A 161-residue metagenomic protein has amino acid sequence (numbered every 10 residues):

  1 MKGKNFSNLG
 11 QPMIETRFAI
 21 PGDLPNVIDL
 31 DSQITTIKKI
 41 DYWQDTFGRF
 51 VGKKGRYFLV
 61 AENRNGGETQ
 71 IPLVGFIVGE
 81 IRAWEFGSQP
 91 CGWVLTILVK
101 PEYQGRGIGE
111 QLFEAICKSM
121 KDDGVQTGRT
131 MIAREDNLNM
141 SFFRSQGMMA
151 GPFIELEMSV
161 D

Functional and structural regions predicted by a protein language model:
M1-G22, D161: Conserved N-terminal entry element of GNAT/NAT acetyltransferase domains
F18-G22, D29-Q89, L95, S159: Acetyl-CoA-dependent GNAT
A19, I97-V99, I132: Hydrophobic adenine-recognition pocket in adenosine-nucleotide-binding enzymes
N26-L30, D45-T46, Q111, A115 (+1 more regions): Alpha-helical elements of Rossmann-like donor-binding domains used by nucleotide-donor carbohydrate transfer enzymes
R56, G151-E155: Short hydrophobic/aromatic beta-strand or adjacent loop that forms the aromatic wall/cage of a ligand/substrate-binding
V99, G105-K118, S145: Conserved acetyl-CoA-binding loop-helix of GNAT-fold acetyltransferases
E110, D122, R134-P152: Conserved active-site alpha-helix within GNAT-family acetyltransferase domains
M120-I132: Conserved GNAT acetyl-CoA-binding A-motif
